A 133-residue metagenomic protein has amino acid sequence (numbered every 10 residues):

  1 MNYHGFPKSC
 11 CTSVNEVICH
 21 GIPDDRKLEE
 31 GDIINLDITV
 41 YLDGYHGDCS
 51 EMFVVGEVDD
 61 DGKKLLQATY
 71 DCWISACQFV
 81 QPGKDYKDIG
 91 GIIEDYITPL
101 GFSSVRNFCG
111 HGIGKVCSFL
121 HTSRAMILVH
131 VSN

Functional and structural regions predicted by a protein language model:
M1-N133: Active-site neighborhoods and metal-handling regions in enzymes and metal-associated proteins
